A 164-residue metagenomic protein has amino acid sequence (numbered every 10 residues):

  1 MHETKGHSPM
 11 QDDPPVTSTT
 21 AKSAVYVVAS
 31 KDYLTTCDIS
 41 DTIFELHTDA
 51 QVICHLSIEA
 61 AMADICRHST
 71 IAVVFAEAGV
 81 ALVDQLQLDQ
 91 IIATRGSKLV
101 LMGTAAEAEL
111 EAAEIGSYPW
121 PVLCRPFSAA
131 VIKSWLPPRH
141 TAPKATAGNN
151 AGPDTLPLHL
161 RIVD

Functional and structural regions predicted by a protein language model:
M1-Q11, V131: C-terminal catalytic ATP-binding subdomain
S8-M10, T17-A21, P143-D164: CheY-like receiver
V28-D32: Acidic di-acidic motifs
Y33-H55: Two-component/phosphorelay signaling modules centered on CheY-like receiver
T36, I58, M62, H68-G96 (+1 more regions): Conserved phosphotransfer microenvironments
V74, V122-L123: Two-component signal transduction core modules
E114-V122: As written
F127-L136: C-terminal output helix
